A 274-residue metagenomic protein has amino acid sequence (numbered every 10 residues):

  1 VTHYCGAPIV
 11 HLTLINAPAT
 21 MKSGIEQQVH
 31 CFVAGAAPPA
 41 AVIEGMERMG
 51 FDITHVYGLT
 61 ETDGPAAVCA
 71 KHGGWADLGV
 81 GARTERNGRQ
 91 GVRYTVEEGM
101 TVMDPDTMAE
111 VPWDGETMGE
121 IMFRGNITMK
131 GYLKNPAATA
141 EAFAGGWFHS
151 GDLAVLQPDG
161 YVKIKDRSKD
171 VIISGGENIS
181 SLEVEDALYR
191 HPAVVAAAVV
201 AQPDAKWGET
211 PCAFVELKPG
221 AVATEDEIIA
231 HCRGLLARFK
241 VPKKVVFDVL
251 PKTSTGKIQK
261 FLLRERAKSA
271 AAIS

Functional and structural regions predicted by a protein language model:
V1-T2, A17-A19: Conserved AMP-binding/adenylation subdomain of ANL enzymes
T2, V29, D52, V195 (+1 more regions): Short acidic/polar active-site loop segments enriched in Thr and Asp
Y4, G119, G125, K130-G131 (+4 more regions): AMP-binding/adenylate-forming catalytic core of the ANL superfamily
A7, A17, V33-G35, V56 (+2 more regions): Short hydrophobic "strand-cap" motifs at the C-terminus of beta-strands
T13, D63-G64, K206: Generic structural signal for helix capping and beta-alpha/helix-loop junctions
M21-Q27: Short, conserved loop/helix-junction motifs that constitute active-site signature segments in enzyme catalytic cores
V29-A34, P38-V56, T60-Y161, S168-V171 (+3 more regions): Conserved AMP-binding/adenylate-forming
A267-S274: Acidic/polar alpha-helix N-cap and adjacent early helical turns within long charge-rich amphipathic helices/linkers
